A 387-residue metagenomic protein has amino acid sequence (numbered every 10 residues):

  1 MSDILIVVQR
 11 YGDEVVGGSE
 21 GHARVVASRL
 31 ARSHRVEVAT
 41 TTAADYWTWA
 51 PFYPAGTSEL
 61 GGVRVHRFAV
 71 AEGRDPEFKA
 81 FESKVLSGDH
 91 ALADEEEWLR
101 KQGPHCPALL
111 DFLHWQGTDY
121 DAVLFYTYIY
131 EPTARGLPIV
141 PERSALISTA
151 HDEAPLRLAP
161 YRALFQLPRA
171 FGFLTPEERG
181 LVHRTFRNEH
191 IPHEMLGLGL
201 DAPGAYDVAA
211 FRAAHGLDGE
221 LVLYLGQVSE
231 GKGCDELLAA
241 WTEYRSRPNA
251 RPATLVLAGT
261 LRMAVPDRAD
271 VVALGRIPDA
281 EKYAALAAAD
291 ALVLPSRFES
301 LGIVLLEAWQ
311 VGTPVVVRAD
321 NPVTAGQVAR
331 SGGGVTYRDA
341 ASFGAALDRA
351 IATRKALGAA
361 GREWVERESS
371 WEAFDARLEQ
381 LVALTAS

Functional and structural regions predicted by a protein language model:
L5, H215-K232, L238-T242, G332: Conserved donor-binding/catalytic core segment of Leloir-type glycosyltransferases
T41-T118: A conserved catalytic-core segment of Leloir-type glycosyltransferases
R143-A154, Y161-D207, L217: Donor nucleotide-sugar binding/catalytic pocket of nucleotide-sugar-dependent glycosyltransferases
G259-Y283, A291: Nucleotide-activated donor-binding/catalytic signature segment of Leloir-type glycosyltransferases, i.e., the conserved
R297: Aromatic "clamp/platform" in nucleotide-sugar-dependent glycosyltransferases that forms part of the donor/acceptor
P314-A319: Short hydrophobic beta-strand element within catalytic cores of glycosyltransferases and related nucleotide-activated
A325-R349: Change "using UDP/GDP/dTDP sugars" to "using nucleotide sugars
T353-E368: A short, well-ordered alpha-helix in the C-terminal region of glycosyltransferases
